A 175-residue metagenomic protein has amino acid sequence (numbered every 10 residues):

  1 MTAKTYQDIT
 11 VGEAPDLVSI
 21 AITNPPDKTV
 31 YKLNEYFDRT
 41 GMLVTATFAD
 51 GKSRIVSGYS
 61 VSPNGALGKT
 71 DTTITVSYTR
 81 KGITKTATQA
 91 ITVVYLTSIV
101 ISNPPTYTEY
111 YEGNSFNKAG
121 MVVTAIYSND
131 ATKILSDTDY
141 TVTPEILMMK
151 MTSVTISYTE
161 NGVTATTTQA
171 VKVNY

Functional and structural regions predicted by a protein language model:
M1-G12, K28-T29, G51-K85, I91 (+2 more regions): Serine/threonine-rich, repeat-prone extracellular segments and beta-strand-based repeat modules of secreted/surface
G12-V18, V93-I99, V173-Y175: Extracellular interdomain linker/stem segments of modular secreted and single-pass surface proteins
D16-K52, T97-A131: Solvent-exposed, low-complexity, repeat-rich "mucin-like" stalks and linkers
